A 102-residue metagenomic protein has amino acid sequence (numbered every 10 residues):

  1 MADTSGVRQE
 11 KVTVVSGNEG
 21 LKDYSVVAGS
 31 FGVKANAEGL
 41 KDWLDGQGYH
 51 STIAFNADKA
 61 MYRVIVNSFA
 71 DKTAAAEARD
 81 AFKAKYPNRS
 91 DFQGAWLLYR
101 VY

Functional and structural regions predicted by a protein language model:
A2-K22, G32-Y102: Extracytoplasmic
G29: Conserved beta3-strand ATP-binding lysine motif
